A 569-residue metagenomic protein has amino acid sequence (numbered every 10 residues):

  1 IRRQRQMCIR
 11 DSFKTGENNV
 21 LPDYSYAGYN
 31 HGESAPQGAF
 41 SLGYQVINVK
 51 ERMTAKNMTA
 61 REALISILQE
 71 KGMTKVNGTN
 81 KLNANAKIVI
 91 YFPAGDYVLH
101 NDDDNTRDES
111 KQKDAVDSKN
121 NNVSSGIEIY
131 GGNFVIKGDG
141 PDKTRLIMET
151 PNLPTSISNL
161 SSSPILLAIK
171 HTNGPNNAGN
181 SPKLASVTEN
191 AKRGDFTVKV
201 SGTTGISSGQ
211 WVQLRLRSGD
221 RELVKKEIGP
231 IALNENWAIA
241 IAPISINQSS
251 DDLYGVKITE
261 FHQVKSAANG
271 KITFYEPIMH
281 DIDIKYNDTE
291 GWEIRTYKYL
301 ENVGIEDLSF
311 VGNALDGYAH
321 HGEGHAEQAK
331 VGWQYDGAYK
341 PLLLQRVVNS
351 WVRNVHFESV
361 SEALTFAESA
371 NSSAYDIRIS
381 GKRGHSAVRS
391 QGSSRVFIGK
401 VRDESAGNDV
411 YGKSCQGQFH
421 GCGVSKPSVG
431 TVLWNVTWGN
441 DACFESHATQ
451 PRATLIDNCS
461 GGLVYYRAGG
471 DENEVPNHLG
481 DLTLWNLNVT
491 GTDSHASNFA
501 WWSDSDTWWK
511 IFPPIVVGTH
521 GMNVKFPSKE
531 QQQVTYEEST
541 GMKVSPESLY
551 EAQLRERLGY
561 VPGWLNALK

Functional and structural regions predicted by a protein language model:
I1-I9: Single conserved hydrophobic/aromatic residue that forms the stacking wall/gate of nucleotide- or nucleobase-binding
R52-Q69, M73-F134, G140-L153, S218 (+5 more regions): N-terminal extracellular ligand-recognition/capping segment immediately after the signal peptide
M58, E62, V116-S118, F134-R193 (+3 more regions): Right-handed parallel beta-helix/beta-spiral solenoid domain characteristic of secreted/periplasmic
T106-G126, N152-P175, K285-R295, H320-L343 (+6 more regions): Extracellular beta-strand/beta-solenoid scaffold signature
N133, D142, E301-G312, V348-S359 (+6 more regions): Right-handed parallel beta-helix
N180, A185, N435, A448-K569: Extracellular beta-rich repeat passengers
K183, F196-T273: Ser/Thr/Gly-rich low-complexity blocks that favor extended beta-strand/coil architectures
W237-F261, F274-Q345, N477, A500-S503 (+2 more regions): Cys-His-centered catalytic/binding microenvironment captured across papain-like cysteine peptidases and homologous
